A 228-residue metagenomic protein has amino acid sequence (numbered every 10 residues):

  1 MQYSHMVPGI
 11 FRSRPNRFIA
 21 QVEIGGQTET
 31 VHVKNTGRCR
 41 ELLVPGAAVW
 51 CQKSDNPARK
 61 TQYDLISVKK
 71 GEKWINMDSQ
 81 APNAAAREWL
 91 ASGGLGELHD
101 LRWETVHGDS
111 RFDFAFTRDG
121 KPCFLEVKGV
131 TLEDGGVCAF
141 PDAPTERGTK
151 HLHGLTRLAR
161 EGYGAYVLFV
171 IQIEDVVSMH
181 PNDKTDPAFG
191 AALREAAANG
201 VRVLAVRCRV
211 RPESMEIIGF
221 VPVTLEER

Functional and structural regions predicted by a protein language model:
G9, F112-D142, L155: Conserved catalytic cores of phosphodiester-cleaving nucleases, focusing on short active-site segments
N16-Q21: Short aromatic-glycine-enriched beta-strand elements
Q27-E41: Beta-strand/loop nucleic-acid-binding surfaces
G37-W50, T156: Short nucleic-acid-contacting surface segments enriched for D/E, G, S/T with interspersed K/R
R40, G71-W103: Acidic-basic catalytic patches of nuclease active cores, encompassing PD-(D/E)XK and other metal-cofactor nuclease
V44-N56, R207-C208: Flexible glycine-rich surface loops and low-complexity tracts that mediate binding to linear polymers
G136-E146, T156-T185, R207: Nucleic-acid nuclease catalytic cores
Q172-R228: Domain-level recognition of nuclease-like catalytic cores that cleave nucleotide substrates
